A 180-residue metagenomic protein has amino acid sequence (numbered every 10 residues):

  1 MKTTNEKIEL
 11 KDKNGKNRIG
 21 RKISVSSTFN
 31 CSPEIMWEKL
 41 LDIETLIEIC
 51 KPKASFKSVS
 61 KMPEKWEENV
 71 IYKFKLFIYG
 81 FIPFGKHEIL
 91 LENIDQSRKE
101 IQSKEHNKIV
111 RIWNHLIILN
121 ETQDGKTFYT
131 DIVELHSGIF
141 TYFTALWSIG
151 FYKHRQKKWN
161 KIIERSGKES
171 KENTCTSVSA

Functional and structural regions predicted by a protein language model:
M1-E67: Hydrophobic ligand-binding cavity/cleft-lining segments
G20-T28, I71, K86, E100 (+2 more regions): Intrinsic-disorder/low-complexity, polar/charged segments enriched in Ser/Thr/Lys/Arg/Asp/Glu/Gln
V25-S27, K86-N93, E105-H106, N114-E121: Hydrophobic/aromatic beta-strand elements that line small-molecule binding cavities or substrate pockets in beta-rich
F29-P33, I78-G80, D95, I109 (+1 more regions): Beta-strand elements of well-folded, non-transmembrane domains
P33-E34, W66, E92-K99, I118-F128: A short, structured loop/turn motif at beta-sheet edges
K57-H106, S177-V178: Glycine-rich portal/gate segments that line the openings of hydrophobic small-molecule binding cavities
Q102-G150: Beta-strand/loop substructures that line and gate deep hydrophobic ligand-binding cavities in soluble
V133-A180: A conserved amphipathic terminal alpha-helix motif
